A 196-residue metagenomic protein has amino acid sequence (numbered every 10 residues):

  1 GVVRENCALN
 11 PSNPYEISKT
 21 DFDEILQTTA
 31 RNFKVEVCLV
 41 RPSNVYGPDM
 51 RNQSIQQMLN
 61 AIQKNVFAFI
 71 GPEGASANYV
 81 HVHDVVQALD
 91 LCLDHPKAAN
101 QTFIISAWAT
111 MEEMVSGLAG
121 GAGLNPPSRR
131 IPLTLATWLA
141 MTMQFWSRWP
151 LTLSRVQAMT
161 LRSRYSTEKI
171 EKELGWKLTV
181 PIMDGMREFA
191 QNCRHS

Functional and structural regions predicted by a protein language model:
V2, L39, S76-Y79, R164-Y165 (+1 more regions): Short aromatic/basic micro-patch
A8, N60-V80, D84, A88-C92: A conserved pocket-lining segment of Rossmann-fold NAD(P)-dependent short-chain dehydrogenase/reductase
N10-C38: Active-site Tyr-X1-5-Lys
S12, S43-N52, P72-V82, L161: Glycine-rich "substrate-gating" loop/helix at the edge of Rossmann-like oxidoreductase active sites
T20, F33-V35, G47-Q57, L91-F103 (+1 more regions): Glycine/proline-rich active-site loop of Rossmann-fold NAD(P)-dependent oxidoreductases
V82, E113-S116, L139-K177: Conserved C-terminal active-site "lid" loop/helix of NAD(P)H-dependent oxidoreductases that clamps the redox cofactor
L91, H95-L151, M183-A190: Mid/C-terminal beta-alpha module of Rossmann-like enzyme folds, strongest in SDR-family dehydrogenases/epimerases
T167-K172, K177-S196: Amphipathic terminal alpha-helices
